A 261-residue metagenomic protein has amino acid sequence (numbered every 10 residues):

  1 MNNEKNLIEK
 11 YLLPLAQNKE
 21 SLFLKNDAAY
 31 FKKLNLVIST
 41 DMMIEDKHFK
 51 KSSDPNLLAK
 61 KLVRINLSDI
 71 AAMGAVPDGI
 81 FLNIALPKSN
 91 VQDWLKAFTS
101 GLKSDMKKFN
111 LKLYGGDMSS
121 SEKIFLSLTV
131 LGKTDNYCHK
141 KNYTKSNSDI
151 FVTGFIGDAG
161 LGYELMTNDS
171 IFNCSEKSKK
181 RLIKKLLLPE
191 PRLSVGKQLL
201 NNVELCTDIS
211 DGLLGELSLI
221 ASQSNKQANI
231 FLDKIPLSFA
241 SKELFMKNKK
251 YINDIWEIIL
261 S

Functional and structural regions predicted by a protein language model:
M1-S261: Helix-biased detector of long, well-ordered alpha-helical tracts
